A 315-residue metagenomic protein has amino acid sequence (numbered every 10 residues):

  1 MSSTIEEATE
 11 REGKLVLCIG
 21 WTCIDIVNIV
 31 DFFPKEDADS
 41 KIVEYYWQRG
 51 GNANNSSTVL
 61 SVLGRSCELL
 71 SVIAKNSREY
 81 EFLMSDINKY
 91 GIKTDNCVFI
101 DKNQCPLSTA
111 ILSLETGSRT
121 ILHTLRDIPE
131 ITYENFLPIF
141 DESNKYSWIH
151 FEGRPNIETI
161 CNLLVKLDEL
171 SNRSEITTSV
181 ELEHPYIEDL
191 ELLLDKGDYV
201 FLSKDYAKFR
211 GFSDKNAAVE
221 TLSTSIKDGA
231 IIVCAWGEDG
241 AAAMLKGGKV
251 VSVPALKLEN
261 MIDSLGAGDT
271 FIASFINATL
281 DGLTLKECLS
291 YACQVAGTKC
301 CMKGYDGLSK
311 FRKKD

Functional and structural regions predicted by a protein language model:
M1-L70, E79-S85, K89, Y146: Glycine-rich phosphate/adenosyl-contacting loop at the front of the ribokinase-like
S2-T22, V72, M84-N103, I111-V251 (+2 more regions): Ribokinase/PfkB-type carbohydrate-kinase core domain
T22-N28, I128, E238, E259 (+1 more regions): Active-site/binding-pocket entry motifs
P34-E44, Y90-T94, K249-E259: Glycine/charged-rich beta-loop-alpha catalytic/anionic-binding loops adjacent to active sites
W47, I73-A74, R154, G266 (+1 more regions): Residue-level marker of alpha-helix boundaries and capping positions
G50, A235-E238, G266-A267: A short acidic Gly-Thr/Ser loop motif
A53-S57, Y80-L83, P106, I160 (+2 more regions): A general structural signal for well-ordered alpha-helical segments in protein cores
V62, D228-I231, L256-D315: Conserved post-catalytic alpha-helical subdomain immediately downstream of the catalytic base and nucleotide-binding
